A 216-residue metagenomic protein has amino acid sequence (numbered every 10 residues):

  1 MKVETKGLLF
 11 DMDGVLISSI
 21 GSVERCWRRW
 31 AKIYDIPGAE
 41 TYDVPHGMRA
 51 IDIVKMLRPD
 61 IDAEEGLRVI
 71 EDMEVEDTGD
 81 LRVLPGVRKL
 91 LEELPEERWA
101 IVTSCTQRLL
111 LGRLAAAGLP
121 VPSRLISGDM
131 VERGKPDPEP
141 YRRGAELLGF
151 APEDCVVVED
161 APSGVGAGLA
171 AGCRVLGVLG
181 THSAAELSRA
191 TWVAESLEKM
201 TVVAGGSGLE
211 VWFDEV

Functional and structural regions predicted by a protein language model:
M1-K6, Q107-V216: Asp-based, Mg2+/Mn2+-dependent phosphohydrolase catalytic module
K2-R98, T106-R108, L119-P120: N-terminal helical cap/lid subdomain that shapes the substrate entry/recognition surface in HAD-like hydrolases
R28-A31, A100, V193, F213: Short linear interaction motif-like sites in intrinsically disordered regions of transcription factors
R98-A100, R174: Proline-centered loop/turn at the N-terminus of a beta-strand
